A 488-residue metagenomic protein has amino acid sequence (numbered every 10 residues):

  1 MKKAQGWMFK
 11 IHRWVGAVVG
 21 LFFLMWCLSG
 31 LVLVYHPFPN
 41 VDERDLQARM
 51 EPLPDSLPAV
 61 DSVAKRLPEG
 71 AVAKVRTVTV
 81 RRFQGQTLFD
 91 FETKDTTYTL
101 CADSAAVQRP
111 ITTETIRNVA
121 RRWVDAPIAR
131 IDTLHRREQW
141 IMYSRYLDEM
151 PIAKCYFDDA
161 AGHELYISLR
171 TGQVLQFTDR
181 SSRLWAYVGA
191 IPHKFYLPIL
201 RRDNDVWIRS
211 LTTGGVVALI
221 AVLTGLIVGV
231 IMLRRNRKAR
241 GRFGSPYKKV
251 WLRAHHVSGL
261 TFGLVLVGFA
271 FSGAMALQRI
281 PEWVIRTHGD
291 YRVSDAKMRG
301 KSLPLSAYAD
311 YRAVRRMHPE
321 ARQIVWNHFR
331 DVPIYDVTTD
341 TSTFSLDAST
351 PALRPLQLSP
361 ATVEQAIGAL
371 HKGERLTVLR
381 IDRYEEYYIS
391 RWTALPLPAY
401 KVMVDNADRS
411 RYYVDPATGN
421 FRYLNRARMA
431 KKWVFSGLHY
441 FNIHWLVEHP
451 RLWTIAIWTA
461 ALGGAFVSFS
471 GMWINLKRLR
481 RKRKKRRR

Functional and structural regions predicted by a protein language model:
M1-R488: Conserved histidines in hydrophobic membrane contexts and catalytic metal-binding motifs
